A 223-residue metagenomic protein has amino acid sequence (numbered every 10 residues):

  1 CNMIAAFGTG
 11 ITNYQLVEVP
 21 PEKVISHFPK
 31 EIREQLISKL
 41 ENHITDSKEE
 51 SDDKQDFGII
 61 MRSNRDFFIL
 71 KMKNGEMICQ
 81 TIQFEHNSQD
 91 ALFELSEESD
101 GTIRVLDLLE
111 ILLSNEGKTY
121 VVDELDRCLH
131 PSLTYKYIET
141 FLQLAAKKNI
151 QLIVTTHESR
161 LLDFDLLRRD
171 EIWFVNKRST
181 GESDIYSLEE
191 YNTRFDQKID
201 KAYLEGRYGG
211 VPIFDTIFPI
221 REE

Functional and structural regions predicted by a protein language model:
C1-I103, G206-G210, I220-E223: Phosphate-coordinating catalytic segments in nucleotide- and nucleic-acid-processing enzymes
I78-T216: Switch/communication elements of ASCE P-loop NTPase nucleotide-binding domains
